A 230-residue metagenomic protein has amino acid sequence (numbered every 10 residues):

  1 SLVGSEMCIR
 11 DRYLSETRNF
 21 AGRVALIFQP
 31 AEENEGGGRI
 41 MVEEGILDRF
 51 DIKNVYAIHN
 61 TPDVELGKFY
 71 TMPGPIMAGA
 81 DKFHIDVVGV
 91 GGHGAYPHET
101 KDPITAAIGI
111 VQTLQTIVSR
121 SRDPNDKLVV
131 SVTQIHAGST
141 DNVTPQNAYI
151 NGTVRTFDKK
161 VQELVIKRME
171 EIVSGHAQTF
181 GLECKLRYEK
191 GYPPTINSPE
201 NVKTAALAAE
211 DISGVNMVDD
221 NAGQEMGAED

Functional and structural regions predicted by a protein language model:
L2-I9: Short, small-residue-biased leader/transition segments that mark boundaries at the very start of proteins
S5, L14-P145, E225-E229: Histidine/acidic-residue-rich, glycine-tolerant segments that coordinate divalent metal ions
R10, M77-K82, D86, R168-G175: Contiguous hydrophobic segments
I104-D230: Metal-dependent amide/peptide-bond hydrolase catalytic core, centered on the "pita-bread" metallohydrolase fold
